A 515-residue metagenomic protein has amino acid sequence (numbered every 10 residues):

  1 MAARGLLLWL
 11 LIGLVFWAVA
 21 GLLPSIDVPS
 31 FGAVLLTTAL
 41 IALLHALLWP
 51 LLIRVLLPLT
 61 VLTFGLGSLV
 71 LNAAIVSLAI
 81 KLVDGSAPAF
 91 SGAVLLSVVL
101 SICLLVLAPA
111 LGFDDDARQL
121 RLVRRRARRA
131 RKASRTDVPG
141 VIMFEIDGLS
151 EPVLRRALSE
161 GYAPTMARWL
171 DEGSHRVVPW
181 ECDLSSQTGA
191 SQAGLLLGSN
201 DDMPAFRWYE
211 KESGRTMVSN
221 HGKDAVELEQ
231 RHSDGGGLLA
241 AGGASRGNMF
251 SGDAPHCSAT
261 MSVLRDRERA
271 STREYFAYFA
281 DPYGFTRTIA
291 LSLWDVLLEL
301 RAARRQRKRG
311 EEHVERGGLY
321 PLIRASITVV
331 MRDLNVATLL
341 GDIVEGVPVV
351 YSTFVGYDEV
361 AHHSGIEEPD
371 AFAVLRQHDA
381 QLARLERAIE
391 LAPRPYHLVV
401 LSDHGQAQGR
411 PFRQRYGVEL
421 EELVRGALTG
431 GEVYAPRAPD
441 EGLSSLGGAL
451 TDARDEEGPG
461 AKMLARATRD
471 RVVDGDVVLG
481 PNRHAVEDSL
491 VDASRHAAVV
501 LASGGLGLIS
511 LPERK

Functional and structural regions predicted by a protein language model:
M1-L96, C103-D115: Juxtamembrane/disordered regions of integral membrane proteins
D116-S174, Q414-R415: Active-site-proximal N-terminal segment of extracellular/periplasmic enzymes that hydrolyze or transfer
A117-R118, G198-G365, A465-V477, A497-R514: His/Asp/Glu-rich, glycine-adjacent segments that coordinate divalent cations and/or stabilize oxyanion chemistry on
R135-R155, W169, L195, V349-V355 (+4 more regions): Beta-strand elements within well-structured catalytic alpha/beta cores of enzymes that handle phosphate/sulfate esters
R156-A193, G198-D202: Short, structured active-site-proximal loop/turn typified by the sulfatase FGly-forming signature C/S-X-P-X-R
L197-E210, T272-A277, L339, F372-A383 (+1 more regions): Acidic, His- and aromatic-enriched active-site or binding-groove loops in soluble protein domains that engage sugars
V329-V330, L334, D342, V350 (+2 more regions): A long, amphipathic alpha-helix that forms part of the scaffold/cap immediately adjacent to metal-dependent active
A388-L511: Acidic/histidine-rich catalytic neighborhood
